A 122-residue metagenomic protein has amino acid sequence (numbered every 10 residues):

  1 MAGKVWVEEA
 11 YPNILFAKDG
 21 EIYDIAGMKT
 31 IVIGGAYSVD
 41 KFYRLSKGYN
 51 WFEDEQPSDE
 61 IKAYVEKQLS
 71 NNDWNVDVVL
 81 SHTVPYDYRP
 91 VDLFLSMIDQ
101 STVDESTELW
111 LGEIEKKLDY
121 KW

Functional and structural regions predicted by a protein language model:
M1, F16-K18, I33, D77-H82 (+1 more regions): Active-site neighborhood of phospho(di)ester-bond hydrolases with catalytic His/Asp-centered motifs
V5-W6, P12, A26-E105: Active-site-proximal loop/helix segment associated with metal-binding centers of metalloenzymes
E9, I14-I22: Short acidic, Pro/Gly- and aromatic-enriched capping/linker segments at domain boundaries
G20, E66-L69, E108-E115: Short amphipathic alpha-helical segments and helix-helix/interface helices
L95-W122: Binuclear metal-ion centers of metallo-dependent hydrolases, dominated by the metallo-beta-lactamase
